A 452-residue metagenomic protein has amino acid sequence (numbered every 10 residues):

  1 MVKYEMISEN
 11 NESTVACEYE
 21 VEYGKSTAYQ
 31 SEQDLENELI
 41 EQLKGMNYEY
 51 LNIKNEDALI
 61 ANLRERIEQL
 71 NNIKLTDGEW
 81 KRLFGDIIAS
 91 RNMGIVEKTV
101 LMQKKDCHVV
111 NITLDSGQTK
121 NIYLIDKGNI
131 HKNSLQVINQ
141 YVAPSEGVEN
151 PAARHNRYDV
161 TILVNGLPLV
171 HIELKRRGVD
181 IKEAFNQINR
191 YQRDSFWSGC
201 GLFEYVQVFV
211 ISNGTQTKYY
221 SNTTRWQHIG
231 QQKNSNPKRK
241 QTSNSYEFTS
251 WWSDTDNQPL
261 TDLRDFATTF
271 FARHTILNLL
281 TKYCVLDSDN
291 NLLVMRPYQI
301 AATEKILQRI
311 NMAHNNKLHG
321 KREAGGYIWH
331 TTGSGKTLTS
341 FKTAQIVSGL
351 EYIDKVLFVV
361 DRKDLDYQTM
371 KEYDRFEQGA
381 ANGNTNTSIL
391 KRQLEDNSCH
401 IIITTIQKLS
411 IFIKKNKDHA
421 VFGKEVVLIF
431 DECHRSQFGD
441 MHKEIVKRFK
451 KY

Functional and structural regions predicted by a protein language model:
V2-K355, D364-A380, N397-I401, Q407 (+2 more regions): ATP-dependent helicase/translocase motor core
S195-W197, A344-Q345, T387-K391, I413-K417 (+1 more regions): A generic local structural motif
S212-N213, V360, F430: Short beta-strand/turn micro-motifs composed of small residues that flank or help shape donor/cofactor-binding pockets
T331-T332, H434-R435, R448-Y452: Conserved helicase ATPase motor motifs in RecA-like P-loop NTPase domains
V360-K363, G383-R392, I406-I411: Conserved helicase motor
Q378-N384, I429-E432: Short, charged, low-hydrophobicity "junction" segments
I401-K447: Conserved RecA-like ASCE ATPase "motif II neighborhood" in helicase/translocase motors
